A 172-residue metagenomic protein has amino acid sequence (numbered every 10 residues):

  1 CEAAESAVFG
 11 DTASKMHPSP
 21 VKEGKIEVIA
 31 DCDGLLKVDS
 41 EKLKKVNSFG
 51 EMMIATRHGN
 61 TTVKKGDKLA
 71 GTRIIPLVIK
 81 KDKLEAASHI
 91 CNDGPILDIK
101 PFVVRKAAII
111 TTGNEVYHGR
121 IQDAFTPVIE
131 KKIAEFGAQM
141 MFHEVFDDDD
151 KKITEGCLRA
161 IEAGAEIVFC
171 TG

Functional and structural regions predicted by a protein language model:
E2-F102: Extended, charged alpha/beta regions that create polyanion-binding interfaces
A7, D11, K132, F136 (+1 more regions): Change "in soluble alpha/beta enzymes" to "in soluble alpha/beta proteins
D31-C32, T72-I75, I110-N114, T171-G172: Fold-independent oxyanion-binding glycine-rich loops and adjacent beta-strand/coil segments at enzyme active sites
T61, A108, I167-V168: Short, flexible coil/turn micro-motifs enriched in small/turn-prone residues
K81, K152-I153: Short Asp/Glu-rich motifs
A87-S88, F142, G164-A165: Short, intrinsically disordered/low-complexity patches at protein termini and at juxtamembrane boundaries
D93-D148, K152: Glycine-rich phosphate/diphosphate-binding loop of Rossmann-like nucleotide-binding domains
E155-G172: Glycine-rich phosphate-binding loop
